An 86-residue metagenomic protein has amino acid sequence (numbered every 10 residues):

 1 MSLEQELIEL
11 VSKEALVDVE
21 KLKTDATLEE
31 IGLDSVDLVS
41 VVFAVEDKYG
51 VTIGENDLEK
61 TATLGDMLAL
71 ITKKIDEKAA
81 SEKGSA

Functional and structural regions predicted by a protein language model:
S2-I31, V41-V42, K48-A86: Phosphopantetheine-dependent thiolation modules in NRPS/PKS and related acyl-activating systems
D34: Conserved ATP-binding motifs of the histidine kinase catalytic
D37: Two-component histidine kinase catalytic core, primarily the HATPase_c
